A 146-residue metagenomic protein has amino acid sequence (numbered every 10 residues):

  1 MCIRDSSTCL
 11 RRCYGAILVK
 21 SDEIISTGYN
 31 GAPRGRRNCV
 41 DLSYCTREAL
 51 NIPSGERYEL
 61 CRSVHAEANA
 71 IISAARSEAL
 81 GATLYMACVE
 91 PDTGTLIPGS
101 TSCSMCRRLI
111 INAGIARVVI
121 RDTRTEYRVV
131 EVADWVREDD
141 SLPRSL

Functional and structural regions predicted by a protein language model:
M1-D5: Conserved small/polar residues in nucleotide/adenosyl-binding loops
S6-L10: Short loop/turn motifs at secondary-structure junctions and domain boundaries
C13-G28: Short beta-strand scaffold segments in enzyme catalytic cores
S26-L146: Zn2+-dependent cytidine deaminase-like catalytic core
